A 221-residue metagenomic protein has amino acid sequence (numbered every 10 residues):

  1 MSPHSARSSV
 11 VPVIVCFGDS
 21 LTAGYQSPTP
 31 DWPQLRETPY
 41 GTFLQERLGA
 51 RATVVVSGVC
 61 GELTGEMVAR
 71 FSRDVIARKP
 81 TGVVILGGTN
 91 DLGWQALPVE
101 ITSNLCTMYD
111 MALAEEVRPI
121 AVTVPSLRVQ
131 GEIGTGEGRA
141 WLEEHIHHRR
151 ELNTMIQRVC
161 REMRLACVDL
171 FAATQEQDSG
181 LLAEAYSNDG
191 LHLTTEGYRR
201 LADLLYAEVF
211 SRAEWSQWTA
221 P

Functional and structural regions predicted by a protein language model:
M1-C60, G65, R70-K79: Serine-esterase "nucleophile elbow" of acetyl-processing enzymes
V13, L44, A166, A185-P221: Histidine-centered active-site loop/cap adjacent to the catalytic His in serine esterases/O-acetyl transfer systems
I14-C16, V54-G58, G82-L86, P119-T123 (+1 more regions): Structural recognition of the beta-strand scaffold that forms the well-ordered cores of secreted hydrolase catalytic
P28-Q34, L97-V99, G138-E143, Y186-N188: Short glycine-enriched, charge-decorated loop/helix-capping segments at active-site entrances that position
G58-V59, L63, T89-V99, R139-H145: Surface-exposed cleft-lining segments at the edges of enzyme active sites
P98-C106: Charged helix-capping and loop-helix junction motifs
A114-R118, L165: A short helix->loop->beta-strand "cap" motif at the edges of active sites that frequently abuts
G131-L170: Substrate-gating cap/lid alpha-helix
